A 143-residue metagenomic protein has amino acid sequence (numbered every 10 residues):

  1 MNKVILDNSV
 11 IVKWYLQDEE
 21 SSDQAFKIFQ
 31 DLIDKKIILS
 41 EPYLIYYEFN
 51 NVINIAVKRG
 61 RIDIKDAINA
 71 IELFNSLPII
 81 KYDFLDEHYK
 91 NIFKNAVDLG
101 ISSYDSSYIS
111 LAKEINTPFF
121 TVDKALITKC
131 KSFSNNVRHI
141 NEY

Functional and structural regions predicted by a protein language model:
M1-K3, I109-Y143: Acidic, PIN/NYN-like endoribonuclease modules and their adjacent C-terminal/linker elements
M1-S40, L44, A56, R61-K65 (+1 more regions): Short, well-structured N-terminal submotif of metal-dependent ribonuclease cores
V10-I11, I45, H88, Y108 (+1 more regions): Alpha-helix capping/helix-boundary segments
D34-K36, L77, I115, F133: Structured helix-beta-strand junction loops
E48, N91, T128-K129: Phosphate- and divalent-cation-binding pockets in alpha/beta enzyme and binding domains that engage nucleotide-derived
N50-I80, Y89-K90: Active-site-proximal, substrate-binding regions of enzyme catalytic domains and RNA-binding/basic surfaces
I79-V122: Active-site neighborhoods of divalent-metal-dependent phosphate/nucleic-acid chemistry enzymes
